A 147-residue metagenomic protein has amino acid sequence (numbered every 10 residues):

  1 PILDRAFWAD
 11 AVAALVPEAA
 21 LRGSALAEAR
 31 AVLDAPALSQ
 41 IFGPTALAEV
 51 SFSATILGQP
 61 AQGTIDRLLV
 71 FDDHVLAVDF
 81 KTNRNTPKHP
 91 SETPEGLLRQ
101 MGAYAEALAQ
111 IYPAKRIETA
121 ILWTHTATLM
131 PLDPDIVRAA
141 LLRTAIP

Functional and structural regions predicted by a protein language model:
P1-P147: Structural signature of nuclease core domains in nucleic-acid processing machines
